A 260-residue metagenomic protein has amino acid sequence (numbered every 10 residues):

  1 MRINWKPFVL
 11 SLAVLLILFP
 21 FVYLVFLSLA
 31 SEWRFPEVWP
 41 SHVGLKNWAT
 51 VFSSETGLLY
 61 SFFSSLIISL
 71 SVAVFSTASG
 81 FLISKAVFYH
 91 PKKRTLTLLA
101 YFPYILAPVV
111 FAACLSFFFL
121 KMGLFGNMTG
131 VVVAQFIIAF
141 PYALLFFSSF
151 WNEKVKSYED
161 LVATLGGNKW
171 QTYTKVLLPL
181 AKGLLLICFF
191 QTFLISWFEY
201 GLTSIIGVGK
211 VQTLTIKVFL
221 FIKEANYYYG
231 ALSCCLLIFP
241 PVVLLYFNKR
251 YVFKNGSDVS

Functional and structural regions predicted by a protein language model:
M1-F8, F19, A30, S148-Y158 (+2 more regions): C-terminal transmembrane helix and the adjacent membrane-cytosol boundary/short C-terminal tail of inner/organellar
M1-I3, I68-A100, A113, F117 (+2 more regions): Transmembrane-helix boundary motif in ABC transporter permease subunits
V9, I17-F21, L144-F147, K169-F198: Transmembrane alpha-helices
F19-E55, S204-G209, S260: Short membrane-interfacial helix/loop motifs at transmembrane-helix boundaries
W48-G57, W197-G256: Interhelical loop and adjacent transmembrane-helix boundary motif in polytopic membrane transport permeases
F62, V87, F102, S149 (+2 more regions): Short hydrophobic faces within alpha-helices
V109-A139, W170, I206-G209: Membrane-interfacial helix termini and adjacent extracytoplasmic/periplasmic loops of multi-pass transporters
M128-T164, T172-L177, I187-F189: Membrane-cytosol interface at the C-terminal ends of specific transmembrane alpha-helices in multi-pass membrane
